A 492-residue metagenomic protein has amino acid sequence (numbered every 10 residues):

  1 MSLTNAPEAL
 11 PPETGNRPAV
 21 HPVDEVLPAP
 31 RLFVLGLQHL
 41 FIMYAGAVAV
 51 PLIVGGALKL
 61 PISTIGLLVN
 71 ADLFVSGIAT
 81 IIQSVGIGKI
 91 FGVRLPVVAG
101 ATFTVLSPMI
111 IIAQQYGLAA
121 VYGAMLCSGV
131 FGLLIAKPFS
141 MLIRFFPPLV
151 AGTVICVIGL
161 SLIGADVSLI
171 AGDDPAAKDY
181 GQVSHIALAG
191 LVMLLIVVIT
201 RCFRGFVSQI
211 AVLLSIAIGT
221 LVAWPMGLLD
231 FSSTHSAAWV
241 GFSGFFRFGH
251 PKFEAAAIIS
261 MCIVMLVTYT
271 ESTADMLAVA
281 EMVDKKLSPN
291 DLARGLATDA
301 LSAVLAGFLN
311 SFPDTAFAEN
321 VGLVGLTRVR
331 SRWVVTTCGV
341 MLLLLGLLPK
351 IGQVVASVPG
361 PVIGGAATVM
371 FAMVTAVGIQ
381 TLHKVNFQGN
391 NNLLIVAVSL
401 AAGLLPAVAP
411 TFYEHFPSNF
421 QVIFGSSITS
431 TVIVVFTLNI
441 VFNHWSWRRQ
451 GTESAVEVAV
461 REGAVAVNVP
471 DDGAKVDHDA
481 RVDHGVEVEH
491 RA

Functional and structural regions predicted by a protein language model:
S2-P96, T104-I112: N-terminal signal-anchor module of multipass membrane proteins
A9, T14-N16, A47-P51, G55 (+7 more regions): Juxtamembrane interface elements at the cytosolic ends of transmembrane helices in multi-pass membrane proteins
A29, G55-R94, S260-R332: Membrane-embedded helical hairpins/re-entrant loop segments and their flanking transmembrane helices within multi-pass
P30-M43, A47, G181-M193, A211 (+3 more regions): Hydrophobic, membrane-embedded alpha-helices of multi-pass small-molecule transporters
L67, I90-F103, R144-A151, V207-L213 (+3 more regions): Short, non-helical or kinked segments that cap or interrupt transmembrane helices
I112-S232, C338-T452: Membrane-embedded alpha-helical modules
C202-A217, W239-F248, A257, A274-A297: Hydrophobic, small-residue-rich membrane helices and short re-entrant helix-turn-helix hairpins that build
S427-D479, D483-A492: Terminal cytosolic tails of multi-pass membrane transporters, especially the segment immediately following the final
